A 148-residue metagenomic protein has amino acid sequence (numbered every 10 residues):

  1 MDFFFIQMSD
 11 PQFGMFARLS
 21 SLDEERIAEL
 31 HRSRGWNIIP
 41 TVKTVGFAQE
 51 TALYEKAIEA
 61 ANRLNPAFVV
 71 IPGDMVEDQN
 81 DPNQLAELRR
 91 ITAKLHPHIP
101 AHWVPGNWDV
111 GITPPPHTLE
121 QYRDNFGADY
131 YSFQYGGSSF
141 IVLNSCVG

Functional and structural regions predicted by a protein language model:
M1-P82: N-terminal active-site segment of His-dependent metallophosphoesterases
F4, F68, D78-G148: Extended active-site neighborhood of metal-dependent phosphoesterases/phosphodiesterases
